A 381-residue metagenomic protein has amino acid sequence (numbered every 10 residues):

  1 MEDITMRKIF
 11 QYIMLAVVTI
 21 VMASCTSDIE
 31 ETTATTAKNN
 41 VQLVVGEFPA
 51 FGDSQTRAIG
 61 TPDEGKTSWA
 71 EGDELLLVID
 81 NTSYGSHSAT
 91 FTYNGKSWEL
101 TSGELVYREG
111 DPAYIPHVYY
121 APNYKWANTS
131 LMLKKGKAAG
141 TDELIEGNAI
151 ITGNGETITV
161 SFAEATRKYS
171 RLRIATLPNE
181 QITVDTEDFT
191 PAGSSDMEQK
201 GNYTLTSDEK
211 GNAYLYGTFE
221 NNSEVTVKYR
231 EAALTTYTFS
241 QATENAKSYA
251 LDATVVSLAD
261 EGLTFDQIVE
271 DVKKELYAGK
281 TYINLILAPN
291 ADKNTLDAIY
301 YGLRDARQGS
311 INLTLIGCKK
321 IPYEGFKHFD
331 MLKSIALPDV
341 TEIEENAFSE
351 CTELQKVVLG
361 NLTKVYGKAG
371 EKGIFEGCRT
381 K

Functional and structural regions predicted by a protein language model:
E2, R7-L15, M22-A278, Y301 (+1 more regions): Sec-type signal peptide cleavage vicinity
V41-Q42, P112-V118, I182, S223-V225 (+5 more regions): Hydrophobic beta-strand segments of well-ordered beta-sheets in folded domains
E64-E71, G309-N312, K372-I374: Glycine-rich, flexible loop segments associated with nucleotide phosphate handling
I158, D292, K319-K320, E342 (+1 more regions): A short acidic, often aromatic-flanked loop/helix-cap motif at beta-alpha or helix-coil junctions that lines enzyme
T176-P178, L287-P289, L315-G317, D339 (+3 more regions): Residues on the solvent-exposed faces and adjacent turns of beta-rich solenoids used to engage binding targets
R230-A232, I316, E324, P338 (+2 more regions): Structural detector for helix-capping/boundary residues
G279-D339: LRR N-terminal entry segment and analogous cap-like coil->beta motifs
A298-D305, I321-L332, I343-L354, V365-R379: Core hydrophobic positions of leucine-rich repeats
